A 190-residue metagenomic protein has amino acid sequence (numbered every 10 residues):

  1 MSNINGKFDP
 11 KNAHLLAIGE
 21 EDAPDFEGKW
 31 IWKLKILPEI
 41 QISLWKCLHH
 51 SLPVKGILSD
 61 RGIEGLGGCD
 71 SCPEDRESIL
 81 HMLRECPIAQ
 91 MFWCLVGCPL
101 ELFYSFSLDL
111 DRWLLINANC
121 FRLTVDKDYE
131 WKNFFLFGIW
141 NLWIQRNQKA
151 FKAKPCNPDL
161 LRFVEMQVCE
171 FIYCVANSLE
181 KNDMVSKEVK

Functional and structural regions predicted by a protein language model:
M1-K190: Primary recognition of RNase H-like, Mg2+-dependent phosphodiesterase/nuclease domains
